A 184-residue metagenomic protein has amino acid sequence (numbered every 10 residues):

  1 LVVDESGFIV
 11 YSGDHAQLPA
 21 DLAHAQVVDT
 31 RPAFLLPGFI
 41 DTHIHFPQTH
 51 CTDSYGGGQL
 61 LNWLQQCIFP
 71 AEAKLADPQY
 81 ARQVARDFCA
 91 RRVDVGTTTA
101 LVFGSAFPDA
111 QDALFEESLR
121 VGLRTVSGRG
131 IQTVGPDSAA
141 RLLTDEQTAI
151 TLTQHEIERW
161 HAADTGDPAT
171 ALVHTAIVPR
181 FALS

Functional and structural regions predicted by a protein language model:
L1-L36: Histidine-rich, glycine-flanked metal-binding segment
I9, G58-D112, P179-S184: Divalent metal-binding segments
H15, C51, S105, G130-I131: Short, ordered loop/turn segments at secondary-structure junctions
Q26-V28, I40, V126: Hydrophobic/aromatic beta-strand patches that form the interior of the parallel beta-sheet core in alpha/beta enzyme
P32, H43, G96, S118 (+1 more regions): Conserved, mostly hydrophobic/aromatic
A33-Y55: Di-metal (Zn2+ and/or Mg2+/Mn2+) metal-binding site signature of metallo-dependent hydrolases with the MBL/beta-CASP
H50-A81, V134-Q147, A171: Active-site gating loops and adjacent loop-to-helix segments of metal-dependent hydrolytic enzymes
D109-S184: Metal-coordinating catalytic core of metallo-dependent amide/deamination hydrolases
